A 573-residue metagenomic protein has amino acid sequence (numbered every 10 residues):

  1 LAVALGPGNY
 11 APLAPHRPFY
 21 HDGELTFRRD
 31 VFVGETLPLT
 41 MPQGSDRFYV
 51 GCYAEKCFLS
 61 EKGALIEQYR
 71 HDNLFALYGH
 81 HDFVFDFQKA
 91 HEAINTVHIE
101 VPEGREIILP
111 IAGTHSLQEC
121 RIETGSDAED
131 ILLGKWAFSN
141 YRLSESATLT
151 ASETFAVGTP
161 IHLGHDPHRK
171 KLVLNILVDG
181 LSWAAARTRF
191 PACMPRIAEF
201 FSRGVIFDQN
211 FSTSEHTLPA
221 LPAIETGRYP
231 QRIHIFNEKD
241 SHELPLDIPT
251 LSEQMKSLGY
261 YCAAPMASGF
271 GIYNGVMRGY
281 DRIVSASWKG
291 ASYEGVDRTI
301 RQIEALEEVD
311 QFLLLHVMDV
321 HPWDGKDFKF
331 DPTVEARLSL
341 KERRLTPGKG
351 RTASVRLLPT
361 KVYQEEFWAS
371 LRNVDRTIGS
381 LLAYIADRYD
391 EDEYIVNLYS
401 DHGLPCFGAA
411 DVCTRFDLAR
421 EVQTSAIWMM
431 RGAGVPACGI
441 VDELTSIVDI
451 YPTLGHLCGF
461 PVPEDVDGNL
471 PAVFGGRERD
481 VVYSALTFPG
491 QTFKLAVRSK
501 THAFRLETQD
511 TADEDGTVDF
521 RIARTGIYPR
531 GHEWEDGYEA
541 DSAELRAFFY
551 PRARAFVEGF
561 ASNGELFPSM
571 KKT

Functional and structural regions predicted by a protein language model:
L1-T573: Catalytic domains that recognize anionic headgroups
